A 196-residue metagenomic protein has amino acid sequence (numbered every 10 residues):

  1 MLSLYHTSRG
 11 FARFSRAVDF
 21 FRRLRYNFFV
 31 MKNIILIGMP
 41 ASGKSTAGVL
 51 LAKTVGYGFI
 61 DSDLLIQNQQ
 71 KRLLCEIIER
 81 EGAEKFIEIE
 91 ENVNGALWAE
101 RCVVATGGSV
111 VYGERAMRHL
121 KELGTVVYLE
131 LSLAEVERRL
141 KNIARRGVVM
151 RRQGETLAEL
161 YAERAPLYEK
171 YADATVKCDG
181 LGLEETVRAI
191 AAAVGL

Functional and structural regions predicted by a protein language model:
S3-Y5, Y26-N27: Short, positively charged and aromatic/hydrophobic N-terminal segments
Y26-F29, L50, T54, E163-L196: NTP-dependent small-molecule kinase module
L36: Hydrophobic anchor at the beta1->P-loop junction of P-loop NTPases
M39: P-loop (Walker A) phosphate-binding loop of NTP-binding proteins
S45: Walker A/P-loop
K53-S62: Post-Walker A helix-loop "phosphate-sensing" segment adjacent to the P-loop in P-loop NTPases
D61-V110, E114-K121, R146, L167: ATP-dependent small-molecule kinase phosphotransfer cores that center on conserved nucleotide phosphate-binding segments
E122-P166: A glycine- and Lys/Arg-enriched "phosphate-lid" helix/loop adjacent to the NTP-binding pocket of small-molecule kinases
